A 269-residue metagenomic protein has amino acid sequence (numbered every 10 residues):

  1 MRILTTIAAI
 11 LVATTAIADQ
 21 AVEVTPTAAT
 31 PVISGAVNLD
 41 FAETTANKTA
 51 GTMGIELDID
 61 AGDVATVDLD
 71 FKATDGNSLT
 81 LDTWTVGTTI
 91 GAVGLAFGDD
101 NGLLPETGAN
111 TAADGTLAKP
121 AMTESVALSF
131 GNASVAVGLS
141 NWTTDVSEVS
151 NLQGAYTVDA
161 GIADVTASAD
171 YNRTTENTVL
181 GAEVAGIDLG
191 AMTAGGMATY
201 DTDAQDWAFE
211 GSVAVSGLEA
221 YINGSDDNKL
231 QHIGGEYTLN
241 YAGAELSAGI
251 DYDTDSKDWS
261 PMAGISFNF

Functional and structural regions predicted by a protein language model:
R2-F269: Outer-membrane beta-barrel proteins
